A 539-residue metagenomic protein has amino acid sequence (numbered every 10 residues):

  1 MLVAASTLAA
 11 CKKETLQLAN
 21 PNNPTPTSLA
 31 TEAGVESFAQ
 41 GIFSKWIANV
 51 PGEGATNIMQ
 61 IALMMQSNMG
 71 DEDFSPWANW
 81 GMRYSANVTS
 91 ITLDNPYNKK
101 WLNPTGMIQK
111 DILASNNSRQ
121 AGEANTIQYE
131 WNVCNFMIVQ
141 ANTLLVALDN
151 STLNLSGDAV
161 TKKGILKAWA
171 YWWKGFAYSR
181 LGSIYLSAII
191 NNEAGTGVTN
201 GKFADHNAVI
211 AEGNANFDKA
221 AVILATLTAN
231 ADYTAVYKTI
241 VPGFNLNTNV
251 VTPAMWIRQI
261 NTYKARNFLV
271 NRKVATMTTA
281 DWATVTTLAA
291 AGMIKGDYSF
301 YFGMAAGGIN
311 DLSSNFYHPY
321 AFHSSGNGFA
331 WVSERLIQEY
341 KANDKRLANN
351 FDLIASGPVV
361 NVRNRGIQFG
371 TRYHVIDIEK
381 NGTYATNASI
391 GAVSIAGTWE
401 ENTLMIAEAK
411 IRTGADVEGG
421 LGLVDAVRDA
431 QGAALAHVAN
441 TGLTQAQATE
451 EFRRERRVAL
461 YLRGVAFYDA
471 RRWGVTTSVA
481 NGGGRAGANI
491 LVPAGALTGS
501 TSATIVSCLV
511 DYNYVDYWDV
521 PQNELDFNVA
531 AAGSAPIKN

Functional and structural regions predicted by a protein language model:
M1-A9: Sec-dependent bacterial lipoprotein signal peptides
C11-N87, L435-V438, G442, A446 (+2 more regions): Membrane-proximal, proline-rich intrinsically disordered regions
E32-A33, T92-E401, R412-G419, Q445-Q447 (+1 more regions): Structured, solvent-exposed acidic/aromatic patches
P51-E53, R457-R472: Bilobed periplasmic-binding protein-like "clamshell/Venus-flytrap" ligand-binding domains
I395-I406, K410-I411, F452, A466 (+1 more regions): Extracellular low-complexity, Gly/Ser/Thr-rich intrinsically disordered linkers and protease-sensitive activation/hinge
E418-A434: Active/binding-pocket-proximal capping segment
A430-A434, E455-A459, W473, T477: Hydrophobic alpha-helical segments
